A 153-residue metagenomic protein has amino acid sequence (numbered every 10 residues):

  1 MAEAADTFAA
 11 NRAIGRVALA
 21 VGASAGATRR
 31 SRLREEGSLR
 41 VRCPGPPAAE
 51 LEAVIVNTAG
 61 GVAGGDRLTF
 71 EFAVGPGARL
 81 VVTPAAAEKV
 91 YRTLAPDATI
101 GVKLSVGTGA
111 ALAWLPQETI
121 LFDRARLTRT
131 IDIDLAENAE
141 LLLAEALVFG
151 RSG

Functional and structural regions predicted by a protein language model:
M1-I100, T108: Terminal catalytic/cofactor-binding subdomain
G75, G107, L115, D134-A136 (+1 more regions): Feature marks extracellular polysaccharide-active and adherence modules
Y91, P116-F122: Catalytic micro-motifs at enzyme active sites that drive phosphoryl/nucleotidyl and oxygen chemistry
P96, D123-A125: Low-complexity, polar/charged sequence tracts that form flexible coils or short amphipathic helices and often embed
A98-I100, S105-G107, I120, F149: A structural signal for the main folded, soluble domain(s) of proteins
T119-L121, T128, L141-G153: Short acidic-hydrophobic catalytic motif
